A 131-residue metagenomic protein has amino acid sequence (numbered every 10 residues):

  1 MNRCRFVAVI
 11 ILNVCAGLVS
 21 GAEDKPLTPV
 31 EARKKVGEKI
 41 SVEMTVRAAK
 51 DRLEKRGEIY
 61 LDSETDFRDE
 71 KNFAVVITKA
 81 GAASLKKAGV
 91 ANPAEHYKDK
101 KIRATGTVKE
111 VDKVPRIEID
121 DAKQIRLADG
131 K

Functional and structural regions predicted by a protein language model:
M1-A8: Bacterial N-terminal signal peptides that target proteins for export
A8-G17: Bacterial N-terminal signal peptides
A22-K131: OB-fold single-stranded nucleic acid-binding module
